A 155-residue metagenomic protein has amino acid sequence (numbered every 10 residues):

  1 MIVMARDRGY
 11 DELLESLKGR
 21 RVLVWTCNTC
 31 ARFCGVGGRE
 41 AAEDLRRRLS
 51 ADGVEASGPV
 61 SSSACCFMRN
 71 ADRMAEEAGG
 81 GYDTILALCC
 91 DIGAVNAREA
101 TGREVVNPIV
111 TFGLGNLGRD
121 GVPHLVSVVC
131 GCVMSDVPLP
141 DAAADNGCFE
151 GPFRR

Functional and structural regions predicted by a protein language model:
M1-R155: Iron-sulfur-associated redox domains of electron-transfer enzymes in respiratory and anaerobic energy metabolism
